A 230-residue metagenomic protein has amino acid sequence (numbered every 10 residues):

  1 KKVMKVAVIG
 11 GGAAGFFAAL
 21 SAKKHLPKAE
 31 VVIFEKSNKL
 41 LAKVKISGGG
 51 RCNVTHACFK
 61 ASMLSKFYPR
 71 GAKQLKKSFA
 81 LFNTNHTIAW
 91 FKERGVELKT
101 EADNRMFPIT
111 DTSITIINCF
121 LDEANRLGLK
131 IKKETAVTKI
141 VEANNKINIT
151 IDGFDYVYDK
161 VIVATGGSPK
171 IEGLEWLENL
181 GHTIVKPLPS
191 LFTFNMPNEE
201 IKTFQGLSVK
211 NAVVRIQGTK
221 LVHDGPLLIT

Functional and structural regions predicted by a protein language model:
M4, A29, I147: Nucleotide donor/acceptor-binding cores
M4-A14: Beta1/beta-strand and adjacent pyrophosphate-binding region of the FAD-binding site in flavoprotein oxidoreductases
A7, K23-G49: Glycine-rich FAD pyrophosphate-binding loop
F17: Short alpha-helical segment within the catalytic ATP-binding CA
L40-I46, K76-N83, G95-R105, G181-S190: A short alpha-helix-loop-beta-strand transition element characteristic of N-terminal alpha/beta dinucleotide-binding
G49-T100: Glycine-rich active-site loop/strand segments that organize a redox cofactor
P69-S78, K92-N118, N148, Y156-K160 (+1 more regions): Helix-loop-beta segment of a Rossmann-like dinucleotide-binding subdomain
I114-T230: Predominantly flavin-linked oxidoreductase catalytic cores and closely associated redox partners
